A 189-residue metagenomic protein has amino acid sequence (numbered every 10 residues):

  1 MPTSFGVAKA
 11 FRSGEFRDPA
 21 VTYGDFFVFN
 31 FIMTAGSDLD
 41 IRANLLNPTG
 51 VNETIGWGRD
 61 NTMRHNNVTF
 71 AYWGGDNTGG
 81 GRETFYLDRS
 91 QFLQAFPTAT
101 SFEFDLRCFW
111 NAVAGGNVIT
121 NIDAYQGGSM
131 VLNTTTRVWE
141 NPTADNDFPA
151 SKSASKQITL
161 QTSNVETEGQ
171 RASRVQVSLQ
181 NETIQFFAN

Functional and structural regions predicted by a protein language model:
P2, G6-N189: Intrinsic-disorder/low-complexity signal
